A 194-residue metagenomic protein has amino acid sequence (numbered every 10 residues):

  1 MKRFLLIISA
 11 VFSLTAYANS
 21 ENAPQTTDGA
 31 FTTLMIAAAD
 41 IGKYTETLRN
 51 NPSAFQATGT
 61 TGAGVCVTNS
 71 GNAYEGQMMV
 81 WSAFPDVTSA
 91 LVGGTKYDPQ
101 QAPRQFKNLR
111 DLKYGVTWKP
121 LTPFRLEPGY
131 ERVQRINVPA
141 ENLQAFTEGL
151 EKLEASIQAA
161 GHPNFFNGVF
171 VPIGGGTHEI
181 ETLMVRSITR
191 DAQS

Functional and structural regions predicted by a protein language model:
K2-I7: Sec-dependent signal peptide recognition, specifically the positively charged N-region followed immediately by
S9-A18: Hydrophobic h-region of N-terminal signal peptides that target proteins for export in Gram-negative bacteria
A18-S194: Short S/T/G/P-rich N-terminal loop/turn motif that feeds into the first structured element of a domain
